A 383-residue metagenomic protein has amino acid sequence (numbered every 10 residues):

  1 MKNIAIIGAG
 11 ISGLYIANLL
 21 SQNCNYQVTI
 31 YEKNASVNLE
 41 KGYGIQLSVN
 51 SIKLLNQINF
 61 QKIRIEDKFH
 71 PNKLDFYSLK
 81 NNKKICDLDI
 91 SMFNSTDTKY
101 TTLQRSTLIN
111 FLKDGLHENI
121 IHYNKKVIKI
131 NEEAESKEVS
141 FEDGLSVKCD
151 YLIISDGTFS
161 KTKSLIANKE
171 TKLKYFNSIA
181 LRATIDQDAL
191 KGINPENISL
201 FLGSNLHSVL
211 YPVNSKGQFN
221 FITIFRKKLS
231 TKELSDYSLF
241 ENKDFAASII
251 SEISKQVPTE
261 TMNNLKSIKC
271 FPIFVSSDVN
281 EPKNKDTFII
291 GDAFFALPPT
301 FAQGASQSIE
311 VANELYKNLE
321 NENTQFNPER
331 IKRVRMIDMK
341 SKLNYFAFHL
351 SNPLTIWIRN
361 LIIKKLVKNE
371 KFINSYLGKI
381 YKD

Functional and structural regions predicted by a protein language model:
K2-I4, L19-S21, S48-D186, K228-F245 (+1 more regions): Conserved N-terminal helical subregion
A5-N23, I153, K243-F245, S267-L350: Conserved mid-domain beta->alpha element of the FAD-binding
S12, S36, F159: Conserved Rossmann-like nucleotide-cofactor binding loop
S21-K41: Glycine-rich FAD pyrophosphate-binding loop
S36-L54: Conserved N-terminal glycine-rich FAD pyrophosphate-binding loop of Rossmann-like flavoproteins
C86-Y100, Q104-I109, A189-S267: Conserved FAD/dinucleotide-binding core of flavoprotein oxidoreductases
I363-D383: C-terminal auxiliary extensions adjacent to catalytic cores
